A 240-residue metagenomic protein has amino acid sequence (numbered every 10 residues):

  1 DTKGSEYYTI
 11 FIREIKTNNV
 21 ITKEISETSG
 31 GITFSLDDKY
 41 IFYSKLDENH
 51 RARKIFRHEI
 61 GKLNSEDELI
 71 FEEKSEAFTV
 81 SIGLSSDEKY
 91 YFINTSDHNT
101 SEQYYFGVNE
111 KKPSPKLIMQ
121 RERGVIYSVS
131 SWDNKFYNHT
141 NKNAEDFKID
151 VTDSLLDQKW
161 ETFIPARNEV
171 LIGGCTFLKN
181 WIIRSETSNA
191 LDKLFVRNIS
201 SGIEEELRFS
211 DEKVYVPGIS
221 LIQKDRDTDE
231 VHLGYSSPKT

Functional and structural regions predicted by a protein language model:
D1-T240: Peripheral, non-catalytic segments that deliver or gate enzyme domains
